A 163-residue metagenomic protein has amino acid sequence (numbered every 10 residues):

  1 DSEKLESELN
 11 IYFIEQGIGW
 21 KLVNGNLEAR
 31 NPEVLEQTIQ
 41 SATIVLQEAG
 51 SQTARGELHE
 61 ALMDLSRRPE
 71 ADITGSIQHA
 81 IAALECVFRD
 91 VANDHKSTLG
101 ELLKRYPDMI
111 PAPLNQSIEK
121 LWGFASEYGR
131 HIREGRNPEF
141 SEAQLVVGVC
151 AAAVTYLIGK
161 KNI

Functional and structural regions predicted by a protein language model:
D1-G56: Internal, Lys/Arg-enriched amphipathic helical interaction segments that engage polyanionic partners
E36, S97-I163: Long, charged low-complexity segments
V45-E48, Q52, R67-T74, A112 (+2 more regions): Short, solvent-exposed segments of well-ordered alpha helices
T53-G56, A71, G75-A82, S97 (+3 more regions): Short, well-structured alpha-helical interface segments that form or flank functional binding sites
R55-L62, I73-A92, A151: Short, hydrophobic, well-ordered secondary-structure elements
G56-R67, L121-H131: Solvent-exposed, amphipathic alpha-helical segments
L65, P69, L84-H95, G129-I132 (+2 more regions): Alpha-helix capping/termination and helix-coil
